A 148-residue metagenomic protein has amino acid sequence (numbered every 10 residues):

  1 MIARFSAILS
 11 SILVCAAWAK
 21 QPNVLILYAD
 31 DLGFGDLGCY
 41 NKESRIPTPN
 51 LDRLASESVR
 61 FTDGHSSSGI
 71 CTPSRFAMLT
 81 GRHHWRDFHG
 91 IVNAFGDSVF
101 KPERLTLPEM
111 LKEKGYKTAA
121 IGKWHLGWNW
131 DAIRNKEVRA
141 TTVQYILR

Functional and structural regions predicted by a protein language model:
I2, A17-R148: Formylglycine-dependent sulfatase
R4-V14: Bacterial N-terminal signal peptides
